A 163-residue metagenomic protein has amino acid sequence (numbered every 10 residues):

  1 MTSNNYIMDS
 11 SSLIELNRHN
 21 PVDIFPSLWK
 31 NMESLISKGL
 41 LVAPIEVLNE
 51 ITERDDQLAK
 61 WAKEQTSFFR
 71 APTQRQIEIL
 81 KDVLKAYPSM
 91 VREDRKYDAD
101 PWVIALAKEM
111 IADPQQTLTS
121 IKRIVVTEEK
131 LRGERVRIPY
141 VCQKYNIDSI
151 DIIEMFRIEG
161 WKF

Functional and structural regions predicted by a protein language model:
M1-A43, E50-A62: Short, well-structured N-terminal submotif of metal-dependent ribonuclease cores
M1-N4, L16-N17, I36-S37, D113-S120 (+1 more regions): Feature 3881 marks metal-assisted phosphotransfer/nuclease machinery and their flanking interaction elements
M8, P44-I45, V126-L131: Short His-Asn-centered micro-motif
I24-L28, A99-V103, E134: Amphipathic coiled-coil/heptad-repeat helices and related helical stalk/stem segments that mediate oligomerization
I45-Y97: PIN-domain endoribonuclease scaffold, especially VapC-family toxins
L48, K130, E154-M155: Proline- and acidic/polar-enriched loop/turn elements at helix boundaries
K96-V125, R137-V141: Acidic, metal-associated active-site segment
R123, L131-G133, R157: Positions that flank functional sites
